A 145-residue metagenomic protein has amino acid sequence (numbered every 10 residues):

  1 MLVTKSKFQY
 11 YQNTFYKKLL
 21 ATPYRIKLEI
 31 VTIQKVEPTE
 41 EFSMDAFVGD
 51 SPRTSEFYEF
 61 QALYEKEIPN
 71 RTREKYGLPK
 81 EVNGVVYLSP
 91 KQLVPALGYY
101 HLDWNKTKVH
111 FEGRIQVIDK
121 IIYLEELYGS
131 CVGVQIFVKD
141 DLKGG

Functional and structural regions predicted by a protein language model:
M1-F8, Y24-G145: Short, conserved turn/kink motifs that form compact alpha/beta structural patches or helix kinks used as
Q12-Y16: Intrinsically disordered, non-coiled, low-complexity regulatory regions enriched in serine, threonine and proline
